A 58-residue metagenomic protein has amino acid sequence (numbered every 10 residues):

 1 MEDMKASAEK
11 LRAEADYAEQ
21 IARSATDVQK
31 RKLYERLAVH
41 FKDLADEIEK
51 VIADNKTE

Functional and structural regions predicted by a protein language model:
M1-E58: Long, non-catalytic architectural segments outside compact domain cores
